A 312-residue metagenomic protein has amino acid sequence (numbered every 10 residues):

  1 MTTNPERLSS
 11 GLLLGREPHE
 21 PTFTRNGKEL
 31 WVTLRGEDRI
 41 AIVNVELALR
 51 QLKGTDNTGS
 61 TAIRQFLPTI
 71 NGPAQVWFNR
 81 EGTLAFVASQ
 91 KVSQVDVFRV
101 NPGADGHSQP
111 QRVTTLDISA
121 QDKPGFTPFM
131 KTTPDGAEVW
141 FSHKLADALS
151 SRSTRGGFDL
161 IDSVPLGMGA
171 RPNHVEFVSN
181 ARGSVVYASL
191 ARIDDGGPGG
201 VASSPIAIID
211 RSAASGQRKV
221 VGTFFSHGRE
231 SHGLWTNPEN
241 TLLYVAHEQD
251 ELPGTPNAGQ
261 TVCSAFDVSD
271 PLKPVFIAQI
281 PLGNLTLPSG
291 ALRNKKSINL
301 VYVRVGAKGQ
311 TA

Functional and structural regions predicted by a protein language model:
M1-A312: Predominantly soluble domains enriched in secretory-pathway, periplasmic, or organellar proteins
